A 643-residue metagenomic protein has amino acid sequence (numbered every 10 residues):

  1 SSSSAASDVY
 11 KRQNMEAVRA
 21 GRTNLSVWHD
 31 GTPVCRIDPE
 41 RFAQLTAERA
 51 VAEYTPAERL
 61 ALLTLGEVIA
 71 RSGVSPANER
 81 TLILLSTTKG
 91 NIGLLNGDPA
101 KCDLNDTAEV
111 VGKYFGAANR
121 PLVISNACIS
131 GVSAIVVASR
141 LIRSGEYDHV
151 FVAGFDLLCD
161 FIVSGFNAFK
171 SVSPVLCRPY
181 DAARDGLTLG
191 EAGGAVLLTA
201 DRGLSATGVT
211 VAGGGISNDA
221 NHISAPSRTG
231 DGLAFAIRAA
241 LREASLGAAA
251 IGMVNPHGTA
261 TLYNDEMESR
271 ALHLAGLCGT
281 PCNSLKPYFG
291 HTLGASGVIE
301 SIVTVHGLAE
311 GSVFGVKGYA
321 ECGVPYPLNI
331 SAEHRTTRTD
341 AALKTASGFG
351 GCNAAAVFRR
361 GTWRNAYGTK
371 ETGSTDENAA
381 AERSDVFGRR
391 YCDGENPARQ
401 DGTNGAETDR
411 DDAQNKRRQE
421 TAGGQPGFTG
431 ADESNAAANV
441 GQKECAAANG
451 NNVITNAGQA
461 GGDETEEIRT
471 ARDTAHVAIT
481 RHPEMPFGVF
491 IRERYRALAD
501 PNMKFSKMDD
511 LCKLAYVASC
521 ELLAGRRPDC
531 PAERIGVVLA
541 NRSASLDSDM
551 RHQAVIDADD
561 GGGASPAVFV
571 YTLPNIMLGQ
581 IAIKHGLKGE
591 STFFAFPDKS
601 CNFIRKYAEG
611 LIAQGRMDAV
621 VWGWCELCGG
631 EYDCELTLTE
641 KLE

Functional and structural regions predicted by a protein language model:
S1-P121, N126, R140-R143, C159 (+10 more regions): Conserved "HGTGT" condensation-loop signature of ketosynthase/thiolase-family condensing enzymes that catalyze
G131: Short conserved active-site loop signatures built around small residues
A134-I135, L197: Active-site alpha-helical elements of protease catalytic centers
V137-R140, Y147: Aromatic- and glycine-enriched pocket-lining scaffold segments that form the walls of small-molecule binding clefts
D412, F428: Charged DNA-binding/catalytic regions of mobile-element recombinases
